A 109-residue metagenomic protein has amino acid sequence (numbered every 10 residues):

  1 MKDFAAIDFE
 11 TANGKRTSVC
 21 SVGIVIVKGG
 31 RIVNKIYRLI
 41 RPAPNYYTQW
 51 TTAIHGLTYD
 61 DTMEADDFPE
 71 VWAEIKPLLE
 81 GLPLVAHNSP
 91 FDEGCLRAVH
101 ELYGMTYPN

Functional and structural regions predicted by a protein language model:
M1-N109: Conserved non-catalytic scaffold segment of RNase H-like nuclease domains
